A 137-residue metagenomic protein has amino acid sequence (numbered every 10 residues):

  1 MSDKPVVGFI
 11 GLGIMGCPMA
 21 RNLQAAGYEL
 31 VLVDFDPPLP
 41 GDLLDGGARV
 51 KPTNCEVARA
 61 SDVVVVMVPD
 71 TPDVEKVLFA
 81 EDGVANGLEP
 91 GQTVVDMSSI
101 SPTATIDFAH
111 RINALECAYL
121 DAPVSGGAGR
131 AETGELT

Functional and structural regions predicted by a protein language model:
M1-R59, V63-V66, Q92, A128-A131: NAD(P)+-binding Rossmann beta1-loop-alpha1 motif at the extreme N-terminus of oxidoreductases
V7, S99-T137: Rossmann-fold dinucleotide-binding core
R21, A25, F79, H110: Short, well-ordered alpha-helices that flank and scaffold nucleotide-derived cofactor binding pockets
F35, V74, M97, A122-V124: Generic detector of well-ordered alpha-helical packing
D42-L43, K76, D107: Short alpha-helix adjacent to the SAM-binding motif of class I
A48-A104, E135: Rossmann-like NAD(P)-binding element
